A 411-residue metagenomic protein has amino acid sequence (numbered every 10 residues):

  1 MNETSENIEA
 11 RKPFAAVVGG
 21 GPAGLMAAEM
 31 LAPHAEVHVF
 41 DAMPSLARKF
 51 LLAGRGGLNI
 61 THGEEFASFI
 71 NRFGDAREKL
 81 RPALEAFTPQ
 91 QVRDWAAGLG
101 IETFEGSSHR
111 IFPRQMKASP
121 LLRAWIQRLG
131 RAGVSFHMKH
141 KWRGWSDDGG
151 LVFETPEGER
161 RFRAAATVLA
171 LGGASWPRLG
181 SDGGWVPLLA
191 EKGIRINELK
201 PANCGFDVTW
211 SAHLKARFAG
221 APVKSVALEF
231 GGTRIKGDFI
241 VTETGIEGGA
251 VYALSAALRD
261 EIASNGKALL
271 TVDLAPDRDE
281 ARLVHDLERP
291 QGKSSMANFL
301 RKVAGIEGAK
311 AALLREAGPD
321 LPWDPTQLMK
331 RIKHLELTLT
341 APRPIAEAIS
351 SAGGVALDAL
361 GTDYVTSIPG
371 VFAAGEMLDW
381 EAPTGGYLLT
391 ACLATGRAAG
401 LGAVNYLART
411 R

Functional and structural regions predicted by a protein language model:
N7-A23, H38: Beta1/beta-strand and adjacent pyrophosphate-binding region of the FAD-binding site in flavoprotein oxidoreductases
A16, A32-R55: Glycine-rich FAD pyrophosphate-binding loop
A16-V18, F40, W142-R143, R161-R178 (+3 more regions): Short hydrophobic core segments
A27, W185-K192, T390-A408: An active-site-proximal "capping" alpha-helix that borders the catalytic cofactor pocket
P33, S45, F66-S68, E85 (+9 more regions): Residue-level recognition of phosphate/Mg2+-coordinating polar/acidic sites in nucleotide-handling active sites
L80-Q90, S108-Q127, W176-S181, V208-A212 (+1 more regions): Short beta-strand to alpha-helix junction loop
M138-G150: A conserved short coil-to-beta-strand element within the FAD-binding core of flavoproteins
A166-T209: Glycine-rich loop(s) and the adjacent beta-strand/alpha-helix scaffold that form part
